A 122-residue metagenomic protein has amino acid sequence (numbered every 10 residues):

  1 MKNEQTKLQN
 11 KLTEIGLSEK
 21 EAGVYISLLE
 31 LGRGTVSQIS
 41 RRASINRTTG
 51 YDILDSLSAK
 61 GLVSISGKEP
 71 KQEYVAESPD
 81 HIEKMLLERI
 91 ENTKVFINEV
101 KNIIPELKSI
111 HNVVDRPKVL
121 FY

Functional and structural regions predicted by a protein language model:
Q5-T6, N10-E21, R33-T35, Y51 (+1 more regions): Short, cationic-aromatic polyanion-contact patches
K11, A76-Y122: PLD-like (HKD) phosphodiesterase/transphosphatidyltransferase domain
E21-L28: Short alpha-helical "packing" element that flanks the helix-turn-helix/winged-helix DNA-binding module
Q38-A43: A short acidic, leucine-rich amphipathic alpha-helix
L54-D55: Short, hydrophobic-biased segments on the C-terminal half of alpha helices that form "recognition helices"
G61: Glycine-centered, phosphate/nucleic-acid-interacting loop/turn motifs that mediate DNA/RNA or nucleotide
